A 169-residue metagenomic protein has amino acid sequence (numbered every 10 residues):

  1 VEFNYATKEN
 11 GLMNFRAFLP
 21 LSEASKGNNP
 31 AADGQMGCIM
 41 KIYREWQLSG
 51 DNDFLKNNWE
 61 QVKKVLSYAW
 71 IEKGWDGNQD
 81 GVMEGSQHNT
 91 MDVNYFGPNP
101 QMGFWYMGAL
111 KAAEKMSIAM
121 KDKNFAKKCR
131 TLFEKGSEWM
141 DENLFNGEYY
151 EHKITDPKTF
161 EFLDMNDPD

Functional and structural regions predicted by a protein language model:
V1-Q79, Y95-S117, C129-F133, S137-M140: Aromatic-rich carbohydrate-recognition surfaces in CAZymes
N52, F96-G97, M120, I154 (+1 more regions): General "foldedness" signal
F54-N57, N78-G81, K121-K128, N146-D156: Short, glycine/acidic-rich hinge or "gate" loops at secondary-structure transitions that mediate conformational
E84: Basic/polar, cationic surfaces and motifs that engage anionic cell-wall and phosphate/carboxylate ligands
Q87: N-terminal carbohydrate-binding/catalytic regions of secreted carbohydrate-active enzymes
Q101, E134-D169: Extended ligand-binding clefts on enzyme/binding-domain cores
